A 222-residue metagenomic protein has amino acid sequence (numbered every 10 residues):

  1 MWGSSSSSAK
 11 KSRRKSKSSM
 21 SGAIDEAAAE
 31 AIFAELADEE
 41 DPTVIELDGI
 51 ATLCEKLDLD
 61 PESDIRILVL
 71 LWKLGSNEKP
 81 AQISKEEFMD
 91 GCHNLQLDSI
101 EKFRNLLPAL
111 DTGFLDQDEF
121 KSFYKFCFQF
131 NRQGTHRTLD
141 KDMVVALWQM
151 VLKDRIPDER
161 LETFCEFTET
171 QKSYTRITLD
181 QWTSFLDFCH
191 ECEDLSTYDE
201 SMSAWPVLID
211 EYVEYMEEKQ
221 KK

Functional and structural regions predicted by a protein language model:
M1-A34: Plant-biased recognition of short, low-complexity, intrinsically disordered N-terminal tails
W2, K10, A51, S99-I100: Predominantly extracellular/lumenal beta-strand repeat domains
G22-A31, L53-I83, N94-F120, Y124 (+2 more regions): EF-hand-based Ca2+ sensing modules
A34, M89, E162-T168, T183-L186 (+2 more regions): Compositionally biased, low-structure terminal segments
E39-I50, I65, S76-H93, Q133-V144 (+1 more regions): Acidic Ca2+-chelating loop motifs
F126-N131: Amphipathic alpha-helical assembly/oligomerization segments
W205-K222: C-terminal helix/juxtamembrane-tail motif
